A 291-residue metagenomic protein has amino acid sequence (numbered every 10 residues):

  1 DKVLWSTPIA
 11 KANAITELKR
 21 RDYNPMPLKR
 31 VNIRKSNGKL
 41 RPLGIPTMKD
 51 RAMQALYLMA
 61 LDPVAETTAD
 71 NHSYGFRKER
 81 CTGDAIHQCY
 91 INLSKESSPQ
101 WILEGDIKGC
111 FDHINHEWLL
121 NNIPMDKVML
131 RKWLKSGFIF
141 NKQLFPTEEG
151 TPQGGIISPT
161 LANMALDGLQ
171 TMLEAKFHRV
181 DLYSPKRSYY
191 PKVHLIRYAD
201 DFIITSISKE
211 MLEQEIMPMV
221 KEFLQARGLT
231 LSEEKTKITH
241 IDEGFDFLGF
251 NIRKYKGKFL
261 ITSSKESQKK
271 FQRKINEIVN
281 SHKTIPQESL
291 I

Functional and structural regions predicted by a protein language model:
K2-P27: Amphipathic alpha-helical blocks
E17-R21, P27, V31, N71-H72 (+2 more regions): Conserved polymerase palm-domain catalytic core
L43, M53-Q54, D112-N115, E174 (+3 more regions): Short helix/loop capping segments that flank catalytic or ligand/cofactor-binding pockets
M53-L61, L161-A162: Active/ligand-binding-proximal structured segments within catalytic/core domains that scaffold catalytic residues
M59-H72: Charged boundary/loop elements
K78-T82: Active-site beta-loop-alpha junctions of metal-dependent nucleic acid enzymes, especially the RNase H-like/DDE
R227-I291: A conserved non-catalytic segment of reverse transcriptases and RNA-directed RNA polymerases corresponding to the late
